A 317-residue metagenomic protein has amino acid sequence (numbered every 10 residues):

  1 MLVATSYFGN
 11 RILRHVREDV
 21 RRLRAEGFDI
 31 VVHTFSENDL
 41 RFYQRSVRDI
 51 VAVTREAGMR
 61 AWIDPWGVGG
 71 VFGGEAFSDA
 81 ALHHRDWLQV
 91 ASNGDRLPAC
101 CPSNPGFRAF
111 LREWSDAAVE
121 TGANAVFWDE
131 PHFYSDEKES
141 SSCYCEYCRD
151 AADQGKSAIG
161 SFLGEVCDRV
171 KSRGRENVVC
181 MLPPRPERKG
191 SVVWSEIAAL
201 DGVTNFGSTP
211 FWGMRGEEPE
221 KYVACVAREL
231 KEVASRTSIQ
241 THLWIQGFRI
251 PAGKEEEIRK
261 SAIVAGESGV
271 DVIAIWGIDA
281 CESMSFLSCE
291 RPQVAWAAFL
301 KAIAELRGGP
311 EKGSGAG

Functional and structural regions predicted by a protein language model:
M1-G9, W62-W66, F127-E130, G155-S191 (+1 more regions): Aromatic-lined carbohydrate-recognition surfaces of secreted/lumenal glycan-active proteins
A4-R11, V32-R41, N93-F110, C148-I159 (+3 more regions): The substrate-binding groove and active-site-proximal loops of carbohydrate-active enzymes, especially glycoside
G9-L40, A118-A125, L200-F206, V264-I273: Catalytic domains of carbohydrate-active enzymes, especially glycoside hydrolases
D19-V20, V32-A80, A151-K171: Aromatic-lined substrate-binding rim segments of carbohydrate-active enzymes
V47, I63-E120, I258: Active-site-adjacent "subsite" loops/lids of carbohydrate-active enzymes
A99-H132, I159-F162, R169, E196 (+1 more regions): An active-site-proximal structural segment forming one wall of the substrate-binding cleft that immediately precedes
R175-P219, R249-S268: Substrate-binding cleft/loops of secretory-pathway carbohydrate-active enzymes
P210, W244-G313: Substrate-binding cleft of secreted/luminal carbohydrate-active enzymes
